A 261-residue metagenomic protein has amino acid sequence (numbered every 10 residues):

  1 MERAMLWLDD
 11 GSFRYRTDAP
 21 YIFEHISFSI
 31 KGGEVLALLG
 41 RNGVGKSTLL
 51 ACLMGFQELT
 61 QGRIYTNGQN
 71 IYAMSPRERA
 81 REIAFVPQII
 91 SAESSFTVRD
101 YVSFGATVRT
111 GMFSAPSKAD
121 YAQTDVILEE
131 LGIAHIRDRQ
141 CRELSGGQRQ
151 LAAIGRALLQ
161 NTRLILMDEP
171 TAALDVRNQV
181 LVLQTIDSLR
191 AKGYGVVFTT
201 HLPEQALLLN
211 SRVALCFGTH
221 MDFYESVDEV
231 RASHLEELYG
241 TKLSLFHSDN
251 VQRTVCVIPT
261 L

Functional and structural regions predicted by a protein language model:
L39-R41: The feature captures the beta-strand-to-loop junction immediately N-terminal to the Walker
M54: Helix-to-loop junction immediately C-terminal to a conserved catalytic motif
G62-N70, R79: Conserved ABC transporter NBD signature motif
S103, K118-I136: Conserved ABC ATPase "signature" region
Q140-L144, Q148: Conserved ABC ATPase signature
I165-E169: Catalytic Walker B motif of ABC-type/P-loop ATPase nucleotide-binding domains
V213-S226: H-loop (His-switch) and adjacent beta-strand-loop-beta switch element of ABC-type ATPase nucleotide-binding domains
